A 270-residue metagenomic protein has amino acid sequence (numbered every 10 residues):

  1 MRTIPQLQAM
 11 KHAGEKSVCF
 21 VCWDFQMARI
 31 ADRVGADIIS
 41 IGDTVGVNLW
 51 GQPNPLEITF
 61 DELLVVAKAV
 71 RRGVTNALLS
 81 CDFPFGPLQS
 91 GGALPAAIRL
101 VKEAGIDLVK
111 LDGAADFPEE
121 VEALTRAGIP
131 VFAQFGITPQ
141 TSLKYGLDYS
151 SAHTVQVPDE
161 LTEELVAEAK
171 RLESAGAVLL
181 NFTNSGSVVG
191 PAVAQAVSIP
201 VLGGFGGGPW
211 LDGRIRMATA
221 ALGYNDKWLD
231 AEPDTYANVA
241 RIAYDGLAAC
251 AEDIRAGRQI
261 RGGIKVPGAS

Functional and structural regions predicted by a protein language model:
M1-S270: Alpha/beta enzyme core
